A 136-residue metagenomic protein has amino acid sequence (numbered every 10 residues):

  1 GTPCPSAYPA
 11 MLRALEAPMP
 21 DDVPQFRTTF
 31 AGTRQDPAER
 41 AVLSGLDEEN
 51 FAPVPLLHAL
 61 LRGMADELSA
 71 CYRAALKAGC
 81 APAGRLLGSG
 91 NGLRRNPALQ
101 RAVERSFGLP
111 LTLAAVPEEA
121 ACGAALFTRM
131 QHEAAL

Functional and structural regions predicted by a protein language model:
G1-L87, G92-L136: Active-site core segments that coordinate phosphate-bearing ligands/cofactors across diverse enzyme families
